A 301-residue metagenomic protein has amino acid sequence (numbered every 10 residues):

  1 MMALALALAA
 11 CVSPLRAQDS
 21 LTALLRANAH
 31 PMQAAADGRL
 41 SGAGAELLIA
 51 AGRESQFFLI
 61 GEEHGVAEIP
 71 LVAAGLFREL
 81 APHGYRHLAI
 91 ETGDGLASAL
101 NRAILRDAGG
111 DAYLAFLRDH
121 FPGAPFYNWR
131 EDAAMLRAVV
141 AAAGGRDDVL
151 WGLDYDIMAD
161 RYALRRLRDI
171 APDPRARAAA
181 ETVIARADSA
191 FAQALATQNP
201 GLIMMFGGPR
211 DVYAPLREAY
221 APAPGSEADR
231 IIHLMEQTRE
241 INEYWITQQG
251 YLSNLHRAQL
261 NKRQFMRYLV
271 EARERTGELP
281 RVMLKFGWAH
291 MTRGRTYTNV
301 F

Functional and structural regions predicted by a protein language model:
M2-A10: Bacterial N-terminal signal peptides
C11-F301: Compositional signal for N-terminal targeting/processing segments
